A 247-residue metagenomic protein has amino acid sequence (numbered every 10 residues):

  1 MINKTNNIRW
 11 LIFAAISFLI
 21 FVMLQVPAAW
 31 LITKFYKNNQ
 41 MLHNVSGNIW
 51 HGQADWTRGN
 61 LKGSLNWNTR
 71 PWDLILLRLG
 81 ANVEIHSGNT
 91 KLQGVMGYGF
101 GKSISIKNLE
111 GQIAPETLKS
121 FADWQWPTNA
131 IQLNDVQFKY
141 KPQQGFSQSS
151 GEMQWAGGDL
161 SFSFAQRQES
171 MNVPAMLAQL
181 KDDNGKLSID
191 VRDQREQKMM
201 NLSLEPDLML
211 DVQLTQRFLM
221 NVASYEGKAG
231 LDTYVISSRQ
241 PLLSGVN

Functional and structural regions predicted by a protein language model:
K4-P27: Hydrophobic membrane-insertion alpha-helices, especially the h-region of bacterial N-terminal signal peptides
V22-N38: Short, non-transmembrane alpha-helical segments in secretory-pathway proteins
Q40-F138: N-terminal beta-strand/beta-hairpin edge segment
N60-S64, I85-V95, G111-S120, D159-A165 (+2 more regions): Short, surface-exposed beta-strand/loop "edge" segments at domain boundaries and coil↔beta transitions
L79-E84, K102-G111, G151-M153, L187-V191 (+1 more regions): Short, hydrophobic/proline-enriched secondary-structure or compact coil segments at domain edges
G111-Q197: Elongated, acidic membrane-bridging lipid-handling scaffolds and related periplasm/extracellular "bridge/tunnel" systems
D190-N247: Extracytoplasmic/luminal low-complexity segments enriched in Pro/Gly and acidic/polar residues that act as flexible
